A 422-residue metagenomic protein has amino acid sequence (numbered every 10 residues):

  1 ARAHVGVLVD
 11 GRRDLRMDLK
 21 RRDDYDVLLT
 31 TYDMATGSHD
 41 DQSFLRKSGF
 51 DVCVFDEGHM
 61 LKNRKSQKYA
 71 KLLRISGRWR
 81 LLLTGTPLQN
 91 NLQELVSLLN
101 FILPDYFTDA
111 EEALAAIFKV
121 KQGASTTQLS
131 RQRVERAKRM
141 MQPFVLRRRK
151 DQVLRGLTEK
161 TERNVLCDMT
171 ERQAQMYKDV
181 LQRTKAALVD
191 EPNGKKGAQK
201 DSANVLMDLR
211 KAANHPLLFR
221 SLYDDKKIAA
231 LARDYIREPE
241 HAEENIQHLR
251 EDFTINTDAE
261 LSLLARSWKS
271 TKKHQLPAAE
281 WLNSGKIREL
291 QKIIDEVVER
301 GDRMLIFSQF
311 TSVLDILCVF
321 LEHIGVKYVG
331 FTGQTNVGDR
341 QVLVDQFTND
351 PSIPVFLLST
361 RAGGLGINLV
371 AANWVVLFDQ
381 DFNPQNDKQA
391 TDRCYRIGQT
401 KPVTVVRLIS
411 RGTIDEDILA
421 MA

Functional and structural regions predicted by a protein language model:
A1-T126, K138-R237, Q247-A422: ASCE P-loop NTPase motor core, strongest for the SF2 helicase catalytic module
Q128-R131: Interdomain helical connector at the RecA1-RecA2 junction of SF1/SF2 helicase-like NTPases
V134-E135: Conserved ATP-dependent motor core of P-loop NTPases, especially the RecA-like helicase ATPase domain
E240-A242: Hydrophobic repeat-domain scaffold segments
